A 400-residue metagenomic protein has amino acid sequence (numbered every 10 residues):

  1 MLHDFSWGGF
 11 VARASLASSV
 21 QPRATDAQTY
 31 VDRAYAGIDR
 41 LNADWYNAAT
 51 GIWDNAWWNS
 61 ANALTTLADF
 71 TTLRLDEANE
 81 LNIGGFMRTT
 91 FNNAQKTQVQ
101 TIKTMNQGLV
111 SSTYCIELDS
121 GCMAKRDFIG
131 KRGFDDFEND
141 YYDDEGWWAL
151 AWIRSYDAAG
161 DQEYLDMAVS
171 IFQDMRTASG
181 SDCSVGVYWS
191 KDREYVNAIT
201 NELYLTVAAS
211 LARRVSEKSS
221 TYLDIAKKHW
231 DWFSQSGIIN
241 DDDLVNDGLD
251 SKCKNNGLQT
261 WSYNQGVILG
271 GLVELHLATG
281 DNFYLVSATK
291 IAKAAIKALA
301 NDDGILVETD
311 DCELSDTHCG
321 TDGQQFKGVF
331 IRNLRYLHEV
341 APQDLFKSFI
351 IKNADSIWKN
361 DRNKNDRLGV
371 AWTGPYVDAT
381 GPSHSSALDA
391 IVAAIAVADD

Functional and structural regions predicted by a protein language model:
M1-A24: Fungal secretory targeting signals
P22-D143, A158, V196, F283 (+1 more regions): CBM-like carbohydrate-recognition segments
S60, E145-W148, L165, N201 (+6 more regions): Residue-level detector of extended alpha-helical repeat arrays and alpha-solenoid scaffolds
T65, L150, S170, T206 (+4 more regions): Residue-level signature of alpha-solenoid helical repeat scaffolds
L67-F70, W152-S155, A208-L211, L272-L275 (+2 more regions): The core hydrophobic/aromatic register in alpha-helical repeat solenoids, strongest for pentatricopeptide repeats
N139-W152, A168, Y195, L205: Mobile, glycine-rich extracellular loop/lid and propeptide segments that shape or gate substrate/ligand access
Q162-F233: Aromatic- and glycine-enriched pocket-lining scaffold segments that form the walls of small-molecule binding clefts
V207-Q259, G266, G271-V286, I291 (+1 more regions): Noncatalytic carbohydrate-binding groove/subsite architecture in carbohydrate-active enzymes
